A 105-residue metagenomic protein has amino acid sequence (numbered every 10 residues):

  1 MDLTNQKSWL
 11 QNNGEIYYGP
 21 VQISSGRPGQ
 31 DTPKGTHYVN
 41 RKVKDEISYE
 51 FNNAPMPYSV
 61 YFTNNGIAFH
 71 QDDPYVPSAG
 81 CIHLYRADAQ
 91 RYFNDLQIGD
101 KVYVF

Functional and structural regions predicted by a protein language model:
M1-R27: Cell wall/extracellular polymer interaction/catalysis modules
R27-T36, N40-F105: Exported/periplasmic cell-wall-interacting domains
